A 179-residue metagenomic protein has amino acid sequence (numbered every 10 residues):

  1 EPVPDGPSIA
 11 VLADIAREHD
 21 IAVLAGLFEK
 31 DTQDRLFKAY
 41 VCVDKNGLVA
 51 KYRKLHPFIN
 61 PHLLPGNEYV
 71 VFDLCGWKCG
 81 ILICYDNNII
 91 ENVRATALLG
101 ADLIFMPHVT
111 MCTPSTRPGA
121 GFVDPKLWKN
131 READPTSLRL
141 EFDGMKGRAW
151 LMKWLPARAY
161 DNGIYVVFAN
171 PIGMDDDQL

Functional and structural regions predicted by a protein language model:
P2-I81, Y160-L179: Catalytic-core segment of enzymes that process non-peptidic bonds
P4-L24, N88-L179: CN hydrolase (nitrilase-like) catalytic-core segments centered on the catalytic cysteine and neighboring Lys/Glu
K30, C84, I90: Short, electropositive, low-hydrophobicity segments enriched in small/polar residues
R53, L63-N67, C84-D86, R94-A97 (+1 more regions): Surface-exposed beta-strand edges and their flanking turn/coil or helix-capping segments
K78-I83, I104-M106: Short hydrophobic-aromatic micro-motifs
